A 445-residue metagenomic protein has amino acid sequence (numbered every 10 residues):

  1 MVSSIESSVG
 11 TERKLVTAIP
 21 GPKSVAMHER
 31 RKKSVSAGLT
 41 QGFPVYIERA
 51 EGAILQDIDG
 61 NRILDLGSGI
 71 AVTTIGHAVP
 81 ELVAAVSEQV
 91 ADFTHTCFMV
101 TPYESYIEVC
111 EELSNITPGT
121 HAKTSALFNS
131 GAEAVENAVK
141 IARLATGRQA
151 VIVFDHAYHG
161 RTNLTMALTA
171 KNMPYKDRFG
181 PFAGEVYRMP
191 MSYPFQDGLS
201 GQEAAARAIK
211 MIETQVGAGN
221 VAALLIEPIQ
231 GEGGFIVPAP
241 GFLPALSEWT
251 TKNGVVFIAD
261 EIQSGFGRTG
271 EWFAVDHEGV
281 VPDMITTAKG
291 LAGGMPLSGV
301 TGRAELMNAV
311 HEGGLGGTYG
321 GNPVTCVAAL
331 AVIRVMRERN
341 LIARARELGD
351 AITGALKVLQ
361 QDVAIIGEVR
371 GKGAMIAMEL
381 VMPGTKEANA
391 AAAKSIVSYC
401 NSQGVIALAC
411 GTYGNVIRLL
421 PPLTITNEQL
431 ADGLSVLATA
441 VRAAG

Functional and structural regions predicted by a protein language model:
V2-G445: Conserved N-terminal phosphate-binding loop of PLP-dependent enzymes in the Aspartate aminotransferase
